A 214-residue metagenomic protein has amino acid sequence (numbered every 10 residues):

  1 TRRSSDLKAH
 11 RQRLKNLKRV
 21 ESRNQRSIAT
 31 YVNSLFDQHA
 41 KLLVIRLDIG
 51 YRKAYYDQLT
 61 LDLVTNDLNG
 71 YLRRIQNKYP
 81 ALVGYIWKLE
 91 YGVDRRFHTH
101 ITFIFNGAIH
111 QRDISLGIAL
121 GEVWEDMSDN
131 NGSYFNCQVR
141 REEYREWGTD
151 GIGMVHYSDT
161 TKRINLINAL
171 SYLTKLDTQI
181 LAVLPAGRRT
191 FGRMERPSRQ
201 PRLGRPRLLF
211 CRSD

Functional and structural regions predicted by a protein language model:
T1-S4: Short, small-residue-biased leader/transition segments that mark boundaries at the very start of proteins
K8-K41: SsDNA-processing nucleotidyl-transfer enzymes
T30-Y91: Signature for HUH/AEP ssDNA processing cores
L59-D67, R112, L116, L120 (+1 more regions): Short amphipathic alpha-helical segments
Y85-A108: Histidine-centered divalent-metal-coordination microenvironment in nucleic-acid enzymes
F105-S128: Helical (often loop-to-helix) elements that flank the catalytic cores of nucleotide-handling enzymes
S128-I167: Acidic-leaning, charged glycine-interspersed low-complexity segments
S171-D214: Long, low-complexity, charged/polar intrinsically disordered accessory regions
